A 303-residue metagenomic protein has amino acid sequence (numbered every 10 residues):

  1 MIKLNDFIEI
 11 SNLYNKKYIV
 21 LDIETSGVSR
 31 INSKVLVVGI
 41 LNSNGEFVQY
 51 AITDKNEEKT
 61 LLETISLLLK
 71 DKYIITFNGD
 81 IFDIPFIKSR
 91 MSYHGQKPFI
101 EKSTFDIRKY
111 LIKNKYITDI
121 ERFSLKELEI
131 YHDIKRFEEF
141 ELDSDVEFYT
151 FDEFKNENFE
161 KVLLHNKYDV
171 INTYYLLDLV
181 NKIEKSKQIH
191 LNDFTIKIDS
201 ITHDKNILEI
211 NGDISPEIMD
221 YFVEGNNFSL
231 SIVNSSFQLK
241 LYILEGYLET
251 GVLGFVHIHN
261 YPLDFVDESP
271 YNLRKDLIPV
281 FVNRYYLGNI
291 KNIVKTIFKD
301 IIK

Functional and structural regions predicted by a protein language model:
M1-S33, N42-K303: DEDD superfamily 3′-5′ metal-dependent exonuclease/proofreading module
V38-I40: Short beta-strand scaffold segments in enzyme catalytic cores
